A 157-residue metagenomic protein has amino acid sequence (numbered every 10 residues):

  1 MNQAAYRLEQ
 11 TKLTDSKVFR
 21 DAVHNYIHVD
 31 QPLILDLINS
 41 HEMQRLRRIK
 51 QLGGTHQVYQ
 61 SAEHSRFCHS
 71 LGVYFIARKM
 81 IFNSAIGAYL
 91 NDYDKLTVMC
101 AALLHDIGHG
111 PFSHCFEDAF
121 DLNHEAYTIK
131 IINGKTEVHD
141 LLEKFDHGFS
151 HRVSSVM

Functional and structural regions predicted by a protein language model:
M1-I49, Q57-M99, G110-M157: Sequence-structural signature of the catalytic-core scaffold of metal-dependent phosphohydrolases that act on
L104, G108-H109: Short active-site segment of divalent metal-dependent hydrolases/proteases that encodes the spacing between
